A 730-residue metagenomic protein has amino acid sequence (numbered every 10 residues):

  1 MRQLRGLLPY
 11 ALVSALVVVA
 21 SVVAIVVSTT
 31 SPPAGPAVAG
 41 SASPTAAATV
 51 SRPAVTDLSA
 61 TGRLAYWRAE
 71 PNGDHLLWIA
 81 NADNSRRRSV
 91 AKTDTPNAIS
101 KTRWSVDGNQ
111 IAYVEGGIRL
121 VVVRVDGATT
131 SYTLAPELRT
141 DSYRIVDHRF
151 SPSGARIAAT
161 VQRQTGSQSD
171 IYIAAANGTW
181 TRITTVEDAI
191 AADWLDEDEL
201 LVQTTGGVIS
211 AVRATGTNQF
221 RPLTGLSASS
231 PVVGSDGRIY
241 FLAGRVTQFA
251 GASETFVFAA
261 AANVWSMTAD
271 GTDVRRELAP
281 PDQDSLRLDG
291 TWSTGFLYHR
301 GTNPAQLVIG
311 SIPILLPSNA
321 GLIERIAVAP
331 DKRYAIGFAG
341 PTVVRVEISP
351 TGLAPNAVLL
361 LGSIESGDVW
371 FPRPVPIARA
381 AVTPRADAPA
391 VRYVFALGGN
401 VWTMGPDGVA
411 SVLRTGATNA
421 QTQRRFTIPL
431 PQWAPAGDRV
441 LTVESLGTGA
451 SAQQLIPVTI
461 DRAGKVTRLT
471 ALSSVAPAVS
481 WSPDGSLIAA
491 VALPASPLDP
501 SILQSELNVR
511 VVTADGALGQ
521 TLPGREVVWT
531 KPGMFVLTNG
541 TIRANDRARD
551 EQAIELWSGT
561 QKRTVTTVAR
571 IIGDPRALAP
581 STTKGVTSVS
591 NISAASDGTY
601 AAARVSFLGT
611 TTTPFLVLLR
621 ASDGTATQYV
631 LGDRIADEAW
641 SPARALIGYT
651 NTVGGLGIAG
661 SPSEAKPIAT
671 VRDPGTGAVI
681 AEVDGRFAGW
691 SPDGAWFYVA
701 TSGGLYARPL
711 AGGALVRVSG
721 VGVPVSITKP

Functional and structural regions predicted by a protein language model:
R2-L12, L16-V23, S31-P730: Sequence signature of WD/YWTD-type beta-propeller architectures
